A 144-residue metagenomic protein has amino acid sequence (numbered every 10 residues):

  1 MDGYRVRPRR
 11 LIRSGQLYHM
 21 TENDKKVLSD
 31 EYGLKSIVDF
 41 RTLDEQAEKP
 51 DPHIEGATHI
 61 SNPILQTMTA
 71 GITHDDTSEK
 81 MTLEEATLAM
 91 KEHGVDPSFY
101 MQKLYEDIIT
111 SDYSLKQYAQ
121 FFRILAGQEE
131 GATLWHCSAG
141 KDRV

Functional and structural regions predicted by a protein language model:
M1-L134: Cys-dependent protein tyrosine phosphatase-like superfamily
G131-V144: A phosphate-binding catalytic loop at a beta-strand-loop-alpha-helix junction that coordinates phosphoryl groups
